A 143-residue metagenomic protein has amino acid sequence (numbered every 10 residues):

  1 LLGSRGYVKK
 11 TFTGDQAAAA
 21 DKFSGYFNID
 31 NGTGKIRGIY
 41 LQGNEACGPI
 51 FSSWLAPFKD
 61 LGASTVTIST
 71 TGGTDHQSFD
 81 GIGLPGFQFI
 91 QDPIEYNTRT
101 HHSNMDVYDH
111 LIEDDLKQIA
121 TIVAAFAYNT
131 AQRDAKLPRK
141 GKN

Functional and structural regions predicted by a protein language model:
L1-T98: Metal-dependent peptidase/peptidase-like ectodomains
Y96-N143: His/Asp/Glu-rich mid-to-C-terminal helical/loop segments that flank catalytic regions of hydrolases
